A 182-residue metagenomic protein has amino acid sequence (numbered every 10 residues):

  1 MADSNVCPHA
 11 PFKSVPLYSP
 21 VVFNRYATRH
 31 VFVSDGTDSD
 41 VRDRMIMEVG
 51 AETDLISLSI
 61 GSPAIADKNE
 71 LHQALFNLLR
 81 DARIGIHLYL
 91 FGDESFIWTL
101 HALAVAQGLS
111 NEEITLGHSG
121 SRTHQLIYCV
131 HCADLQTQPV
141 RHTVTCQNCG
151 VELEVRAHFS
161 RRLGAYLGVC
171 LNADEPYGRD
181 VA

Functional and structural regions predicted by a protein language model:
M1-L75: General detector of N-terminal leader/presequence modules that precede the first folded domain
F23-Y26, A82, T123: Short, flexible hinge/linker loops that cap or flank conserved catalytic cores
A27-R29, E52, R83-I86, N111: A general structural motif
V31-D43, L58-K68, G85-W98, L103-A106 (+1 more regions): Hydrophobic alpha-helical segments that drive targeting, anchoring, or assembly
V49, R80-R83, Q107: Short, conserved loop/helix-junction motifs that constitute active-site signature segments in enzyme catalytic cores
Q73-I86, L90-F91: Helix-adjacent hinge/juxtasegments
W98, A102-A182: Cys/His-clustered metal-coordination modules, chiefly Zn-binding fingers
